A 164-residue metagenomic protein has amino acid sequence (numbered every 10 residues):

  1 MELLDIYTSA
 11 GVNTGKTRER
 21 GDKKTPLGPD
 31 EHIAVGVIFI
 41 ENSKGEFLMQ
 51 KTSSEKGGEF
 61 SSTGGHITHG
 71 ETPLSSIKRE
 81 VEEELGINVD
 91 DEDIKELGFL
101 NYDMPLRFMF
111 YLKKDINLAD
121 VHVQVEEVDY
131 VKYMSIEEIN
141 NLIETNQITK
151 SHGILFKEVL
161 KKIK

Functional and structural regions predicted by a protein language model:
M1-E2, I33-V35, K95, P105 (+1 more regions): Short beta-strand-initiation
M1-V37, S43: Acidic, metal-coordinating catalytic segment for phosphate/diphosphate chemistry, firing primarily on the Nudix
V12, S75, R79, E83 (+2 more regions): Replace "anionic and nucleotidyl ligands
T25-E31, G98-M109: Acidic pyrophosphate-coordinating catalytic loop
I33-F60, G64: A glycine-rich, hydrophobic loop/mini-helix early in the fold
M49, S61-E96: The catalytic Nudix box helix
E55-F60, H69, N101-I116, V121-K164: Nudix hydrolase/Nudix homology domain
